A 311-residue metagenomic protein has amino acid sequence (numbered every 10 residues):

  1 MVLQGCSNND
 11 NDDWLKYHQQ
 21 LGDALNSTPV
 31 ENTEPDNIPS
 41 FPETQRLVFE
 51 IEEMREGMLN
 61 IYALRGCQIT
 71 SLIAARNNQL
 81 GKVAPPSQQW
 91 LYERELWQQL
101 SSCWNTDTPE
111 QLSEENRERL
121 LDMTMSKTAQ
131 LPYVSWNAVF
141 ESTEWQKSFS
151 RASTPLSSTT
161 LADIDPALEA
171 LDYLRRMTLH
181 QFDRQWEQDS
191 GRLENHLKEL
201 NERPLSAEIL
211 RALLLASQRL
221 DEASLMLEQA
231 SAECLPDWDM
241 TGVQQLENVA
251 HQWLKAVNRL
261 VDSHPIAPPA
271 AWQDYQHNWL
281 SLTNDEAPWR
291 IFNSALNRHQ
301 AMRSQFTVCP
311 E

Functional and structural regions predicted by a protein language model:
L3-G5: C-terminal motif of bacterial Sec signal peptides marking the signal peptidase cleavage site
D10-T159: N-terminal Sec/ER secretory leader and immediately downstream segment of secreted/extracellular precursors
Y17-L21, L100, L213-L225, Y275 (+1 more regions): Generic hydrophobic, helix-prone segments enriched in Leu/Val/Ile
C67, C103, C234, C309-P310: Cysteine-centric signal of extracytoplasmic or virion-exposed proteins
S87, S126, S135, V243 (+2 more regions): Alpha-helical interaction segments
M123-P265: Extended amphipathic alpha-helical interaction segments
H251-E311: Hydrophilic extracytoplasmic domains
